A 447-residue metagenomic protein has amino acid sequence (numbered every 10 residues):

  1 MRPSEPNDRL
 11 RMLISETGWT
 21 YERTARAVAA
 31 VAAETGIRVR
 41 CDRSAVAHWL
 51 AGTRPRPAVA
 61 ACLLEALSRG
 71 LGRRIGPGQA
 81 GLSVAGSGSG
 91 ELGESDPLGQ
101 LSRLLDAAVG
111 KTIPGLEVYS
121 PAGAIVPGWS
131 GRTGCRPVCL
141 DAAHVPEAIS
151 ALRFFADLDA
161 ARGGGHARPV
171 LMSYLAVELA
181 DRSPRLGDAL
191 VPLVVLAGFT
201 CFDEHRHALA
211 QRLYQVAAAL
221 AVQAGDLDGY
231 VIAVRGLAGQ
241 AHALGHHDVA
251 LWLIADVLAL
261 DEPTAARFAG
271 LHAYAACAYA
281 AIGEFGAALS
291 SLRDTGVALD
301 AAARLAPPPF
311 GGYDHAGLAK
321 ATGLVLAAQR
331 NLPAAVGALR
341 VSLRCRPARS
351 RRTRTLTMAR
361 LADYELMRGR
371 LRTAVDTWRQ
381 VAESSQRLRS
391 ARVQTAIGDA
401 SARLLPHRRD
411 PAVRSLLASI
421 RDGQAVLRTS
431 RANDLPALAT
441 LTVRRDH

Functional and structural regions predicted by a protein language model:
M1-A27, T35, V39-P127, G134 (+1 more regions): Short amphipathic recognition helices of helix-turn-helix/homeodomain-type DNA-binding modules
E5-D8, E16, E22, E34 (+11 more regions): Glutamate identity and glutamate-enriched acidic tracts
L13, V31, W49-G52, L158 (+2 more regions): Alpha-helix C-capping/helix-to-loop hinge sites
A27-A29, L196: Acidic/polar N-terminal loop/beta-strand segments that form early-domain functional surfaces
A29-A33, S68, A180, D300: A general structural signal for alpha-helical elements within enzymatic catalytic domains
V31-V39, A302-P309: Short, flexible, glycine-rich and Lys/Arg-enriched loop motifs at helix boundaries that contact anionic partners
R136-V145, I149-H447: Conserved binding/catalytic microenvironments
